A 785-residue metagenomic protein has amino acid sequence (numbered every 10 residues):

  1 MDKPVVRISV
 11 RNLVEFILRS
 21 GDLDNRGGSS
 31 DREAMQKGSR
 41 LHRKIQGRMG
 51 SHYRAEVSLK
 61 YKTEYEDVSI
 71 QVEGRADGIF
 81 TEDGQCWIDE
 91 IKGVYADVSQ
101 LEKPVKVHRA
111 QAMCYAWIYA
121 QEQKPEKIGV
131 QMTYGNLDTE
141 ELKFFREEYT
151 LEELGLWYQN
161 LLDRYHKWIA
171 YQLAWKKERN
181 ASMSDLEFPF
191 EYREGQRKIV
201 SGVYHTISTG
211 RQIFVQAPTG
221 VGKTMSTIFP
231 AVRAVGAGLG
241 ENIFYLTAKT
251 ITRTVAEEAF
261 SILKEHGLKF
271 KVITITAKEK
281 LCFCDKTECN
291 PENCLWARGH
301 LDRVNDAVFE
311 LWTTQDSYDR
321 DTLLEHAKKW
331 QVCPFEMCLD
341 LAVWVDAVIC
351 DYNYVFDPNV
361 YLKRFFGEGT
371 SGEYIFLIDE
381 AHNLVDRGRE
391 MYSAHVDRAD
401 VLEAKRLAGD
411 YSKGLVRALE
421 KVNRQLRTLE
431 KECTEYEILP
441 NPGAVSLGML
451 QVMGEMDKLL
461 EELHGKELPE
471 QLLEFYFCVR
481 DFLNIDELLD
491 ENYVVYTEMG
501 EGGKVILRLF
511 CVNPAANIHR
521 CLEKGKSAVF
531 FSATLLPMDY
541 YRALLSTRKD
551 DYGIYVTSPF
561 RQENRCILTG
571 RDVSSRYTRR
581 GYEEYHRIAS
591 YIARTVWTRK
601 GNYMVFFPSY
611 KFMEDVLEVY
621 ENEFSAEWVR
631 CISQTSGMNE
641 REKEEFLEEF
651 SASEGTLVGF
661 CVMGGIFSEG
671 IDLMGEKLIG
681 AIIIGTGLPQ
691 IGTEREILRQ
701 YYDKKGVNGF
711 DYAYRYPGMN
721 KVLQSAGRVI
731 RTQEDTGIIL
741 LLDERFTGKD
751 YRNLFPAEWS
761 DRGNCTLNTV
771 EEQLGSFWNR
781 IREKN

Functional and structural regions predicted by a protein language model:
M1-Q85, A110: Metal-dependent nuclease catalytic cores that hydrolyze phosphodiester bonds in DNA/RNA, characterized by
Y61-G155: Mg2+/Mn2+-dependent nuclease catalytic core
A174-Q216: Conserved pre-motif I regulatory segment
L186-E187, L239-V348, F356, R424-T428 (+3 more regions): A substrate-engagement module of RecA-like helicase motors
S208-P230, N242: Walker A/P-loop
T227, T254, K328-A347, D351-M456 (+2 more regions): Signature of the SF2 helicase/ATPase Hel1-core->accessory helical subdomain module
L323-V348, N359-F366, K458-S574, R579 (+3 more regions): A contiguous, basic/glycine-rich beta-loop/short-helix subdomain that forms a polymer-engagement track
R571-E583, T635-F746: Conserved RecA-like P-loop NTPase helicase motor core
